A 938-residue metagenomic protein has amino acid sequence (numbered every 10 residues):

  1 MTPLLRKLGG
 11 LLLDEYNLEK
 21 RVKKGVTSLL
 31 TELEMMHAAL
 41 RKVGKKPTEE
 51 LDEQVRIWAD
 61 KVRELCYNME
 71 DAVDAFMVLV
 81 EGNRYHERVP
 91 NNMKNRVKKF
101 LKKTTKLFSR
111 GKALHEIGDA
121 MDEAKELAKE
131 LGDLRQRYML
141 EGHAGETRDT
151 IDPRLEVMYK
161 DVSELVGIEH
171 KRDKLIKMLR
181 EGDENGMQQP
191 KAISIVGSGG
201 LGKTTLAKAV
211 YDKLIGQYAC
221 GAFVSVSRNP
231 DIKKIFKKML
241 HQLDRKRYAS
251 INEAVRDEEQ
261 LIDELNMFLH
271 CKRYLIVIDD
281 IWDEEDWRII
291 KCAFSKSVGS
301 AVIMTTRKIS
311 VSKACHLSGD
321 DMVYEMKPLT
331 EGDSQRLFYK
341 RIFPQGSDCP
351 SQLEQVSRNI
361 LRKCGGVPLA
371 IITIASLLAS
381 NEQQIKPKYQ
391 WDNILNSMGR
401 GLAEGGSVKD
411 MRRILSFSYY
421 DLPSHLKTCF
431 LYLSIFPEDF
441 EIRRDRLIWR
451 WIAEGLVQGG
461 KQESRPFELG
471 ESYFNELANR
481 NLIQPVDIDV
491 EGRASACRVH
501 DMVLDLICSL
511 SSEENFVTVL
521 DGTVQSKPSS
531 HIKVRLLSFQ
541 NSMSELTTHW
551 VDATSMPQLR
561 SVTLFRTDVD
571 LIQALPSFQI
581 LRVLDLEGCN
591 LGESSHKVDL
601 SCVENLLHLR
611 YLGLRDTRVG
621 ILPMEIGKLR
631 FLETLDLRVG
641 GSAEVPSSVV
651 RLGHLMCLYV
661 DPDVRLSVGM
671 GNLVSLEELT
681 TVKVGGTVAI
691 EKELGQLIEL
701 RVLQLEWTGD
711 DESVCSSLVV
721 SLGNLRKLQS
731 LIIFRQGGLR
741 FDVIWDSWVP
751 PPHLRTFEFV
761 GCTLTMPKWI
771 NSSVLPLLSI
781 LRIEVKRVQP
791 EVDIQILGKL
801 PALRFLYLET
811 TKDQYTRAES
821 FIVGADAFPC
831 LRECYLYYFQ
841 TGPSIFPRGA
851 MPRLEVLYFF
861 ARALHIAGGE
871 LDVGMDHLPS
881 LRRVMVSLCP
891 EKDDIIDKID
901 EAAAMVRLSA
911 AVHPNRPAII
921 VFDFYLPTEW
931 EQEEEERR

Functional and structural regions predicted by a protein language model:
M1-N17, K94-K106: Membrane-inserting effector segments that mediate pore formation, membrane fusion, or transient membrane insertion
G9-K94, C364, P847-L854, G874: Extended, amphipathic alpha-helical segments that serve as helical scaffolds
L12, Y16, H37-E50, M239 (+8 more regions): Non-catalytic, charged helical/coil tracts that couple and regulate nucleotide-powered enzyme cores
L33, N91-G199, T205-A209, V224 (+16 more regions): Regulatory and partner-binding modules of innate immune sensors/adaptors
L65, F76-V89, R96-K99, K103 (+15 more regions): Surface-exposed helical/coil interface segments that assemble multiprotein signaling complexes
L127-L201, T205-A219, S225-R228, K238 (+8 more regions): N-terminal flanking helix/linker immediately upstream of nucleotide/cofactor-binding cores
V277-D280, S300-R307: Structural recognition of the conserved hydrophobic beta-strand(s) that form the central parallel beta-sheet of P-loop
L537, V562, L584-E587, L609-L614 (+12 more regions): Conserved hydrophobic beta-strand positions in leucine-rich repeat
